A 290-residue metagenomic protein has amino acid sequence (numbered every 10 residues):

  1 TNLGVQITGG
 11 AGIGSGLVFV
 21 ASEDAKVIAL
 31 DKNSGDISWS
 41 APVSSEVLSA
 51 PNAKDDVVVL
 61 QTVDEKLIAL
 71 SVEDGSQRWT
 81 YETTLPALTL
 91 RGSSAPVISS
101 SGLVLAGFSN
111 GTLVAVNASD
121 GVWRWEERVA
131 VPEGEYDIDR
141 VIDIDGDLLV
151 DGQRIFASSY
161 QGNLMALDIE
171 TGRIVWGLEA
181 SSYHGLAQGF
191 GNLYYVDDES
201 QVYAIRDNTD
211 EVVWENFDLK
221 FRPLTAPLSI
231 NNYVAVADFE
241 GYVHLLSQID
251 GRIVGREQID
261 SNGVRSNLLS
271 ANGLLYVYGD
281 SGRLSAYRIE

Functional and structural regions predicted by a protein language model:
T1-G14, I37-K54, Q77-S101, W125-V150 (+3 more regions): Extracytoplasmic beta-rich repeat domains
S15-L17, A25-K26, D36, S40 (+3 more regions): Tandem repeat domain/solenoid detector
S22, T62-V63, F108-S109, S159-Y160 (+3 more regions): Structural signature of WD-repeat beta-propellers
I28, I68, V114, M165 (+3 more regions): WD40 beta-propeller blade core
D31-G35, S71-G75, N117-G121, D168-T171 (+3 more regions): Short loop/turn segments that connect beta-strands within beta-propeller blades
N192-D207, E211-L245: Loop/turn-rich, solvent-exposed surfaces of beta-rich toroidal or solenoidal domains
I253, I259, G263-E290: Blade-level signature of beta-propeller repeat domains, shared across WD40, Kelch, NHL, RCC1 and BNR/Asp-box propellers
